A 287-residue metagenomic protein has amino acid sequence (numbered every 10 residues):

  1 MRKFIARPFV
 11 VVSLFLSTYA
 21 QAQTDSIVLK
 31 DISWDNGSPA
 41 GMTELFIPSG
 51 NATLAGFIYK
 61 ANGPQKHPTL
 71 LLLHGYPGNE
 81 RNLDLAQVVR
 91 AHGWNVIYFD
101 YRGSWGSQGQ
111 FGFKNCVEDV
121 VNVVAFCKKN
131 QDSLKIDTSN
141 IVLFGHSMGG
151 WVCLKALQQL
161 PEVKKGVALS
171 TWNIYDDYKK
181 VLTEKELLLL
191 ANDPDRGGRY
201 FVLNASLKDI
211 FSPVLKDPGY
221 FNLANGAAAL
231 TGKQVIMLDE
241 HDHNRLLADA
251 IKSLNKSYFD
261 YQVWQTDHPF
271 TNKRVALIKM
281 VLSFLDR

Functional and structural regions predicted by a protein language model:
Q23-P64: N-terminal cap/lid segment of alpha/beta-hydrolase-fold proteins
D25, Q158-D209: Hydrolase active-site cap/lid region
K66-G75: Short beta-strand element of the alpha/beta-hydrolase
G75-V88: The serine-hydrolase catalytic nucleophile loop
V89-Q108: Conserved alpha/beta-hydrolase
G112-L134: Alpha/beta-hydrolase active-site loop
L134-S147: Alpha/beta-hydrolase fold nucleophile elbow
L207-M280: Serine-hydrolase catalytic core
